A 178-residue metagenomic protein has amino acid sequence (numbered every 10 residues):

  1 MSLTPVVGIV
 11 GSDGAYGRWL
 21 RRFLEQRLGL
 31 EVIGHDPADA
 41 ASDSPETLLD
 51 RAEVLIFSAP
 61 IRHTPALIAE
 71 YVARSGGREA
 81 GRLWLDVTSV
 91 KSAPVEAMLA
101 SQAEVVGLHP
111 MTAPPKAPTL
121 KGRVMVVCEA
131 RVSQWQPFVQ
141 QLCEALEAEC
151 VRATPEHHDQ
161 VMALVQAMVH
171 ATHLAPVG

Functional and structural regions predicted by a protein language model:
M1-T47: NAD(P)+-binding Rossmann beta1-loop-alpha1 motif at the extreme N-terminus of oxidoreductases
L3-V6, G81, G122: Phosphate-coordination loops involved in phosphoryl transfer and adenosine-cofactor binding
L28, A80, A100-Q102, K121 (+1 more regions): Short, structured coil segments at secondary-structure junctions
T47-V72: Rossmann-like NAD(P)-binding element
A59-I61, S89, H109, E129-A130: Short glycine-/small-residue-rich Rossmann-like dinucleotide-binding loops
L83, V87-T119: Rossmann-fold NAD(P)-binding glycine/threonine-rich loop
G122-G178: Internal alpha-helical scaffold of NAD(P)-dependent oxidoreductase catalytic cores
